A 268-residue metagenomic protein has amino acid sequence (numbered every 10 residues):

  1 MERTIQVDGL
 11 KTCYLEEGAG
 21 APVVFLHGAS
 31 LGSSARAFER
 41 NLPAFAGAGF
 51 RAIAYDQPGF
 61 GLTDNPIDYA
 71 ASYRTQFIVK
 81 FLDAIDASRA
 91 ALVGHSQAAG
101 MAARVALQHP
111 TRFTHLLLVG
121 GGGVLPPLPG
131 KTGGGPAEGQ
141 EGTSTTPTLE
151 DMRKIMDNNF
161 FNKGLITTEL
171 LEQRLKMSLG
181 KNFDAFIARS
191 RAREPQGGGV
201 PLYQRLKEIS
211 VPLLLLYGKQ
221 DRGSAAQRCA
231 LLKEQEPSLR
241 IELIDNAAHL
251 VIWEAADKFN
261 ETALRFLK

Functional and structural regions predicted by a protein language model:
L10-L62: Conserved HGGG/HGGXW glycine-rich cap/lid loop of the alpha/beta-hydrolase fold
E39, G47, A54-V93, N260-E261: Active-site loop/oxyanion-hole signature of alpha/beta-hydrolase fold enzymes
G94, A98, A102: Gly/Ala-rich beta-loop-alpha elbow adjacent to hydrolase catalytic centers
A103-L107, T114-K154: Flexible "cap/lid" loop of the alpha/beta hydrolase fold
T132, T146-K207: Conserved alpha/beta-hydrolase catalytic His-Asp/Glu region
I209, L215-Y217: Short beta-strand/loop motif that positions the catalytic acidic residue of the alpha/beta-hydrolase fold
Q220-S224: Acidic catalytic loop of the alpha/beta-hydrolase fold
L239-K268: Catalytic active-site module of serine/aspartate enzymes centered on a nucleophile-bearing elbow/loop
